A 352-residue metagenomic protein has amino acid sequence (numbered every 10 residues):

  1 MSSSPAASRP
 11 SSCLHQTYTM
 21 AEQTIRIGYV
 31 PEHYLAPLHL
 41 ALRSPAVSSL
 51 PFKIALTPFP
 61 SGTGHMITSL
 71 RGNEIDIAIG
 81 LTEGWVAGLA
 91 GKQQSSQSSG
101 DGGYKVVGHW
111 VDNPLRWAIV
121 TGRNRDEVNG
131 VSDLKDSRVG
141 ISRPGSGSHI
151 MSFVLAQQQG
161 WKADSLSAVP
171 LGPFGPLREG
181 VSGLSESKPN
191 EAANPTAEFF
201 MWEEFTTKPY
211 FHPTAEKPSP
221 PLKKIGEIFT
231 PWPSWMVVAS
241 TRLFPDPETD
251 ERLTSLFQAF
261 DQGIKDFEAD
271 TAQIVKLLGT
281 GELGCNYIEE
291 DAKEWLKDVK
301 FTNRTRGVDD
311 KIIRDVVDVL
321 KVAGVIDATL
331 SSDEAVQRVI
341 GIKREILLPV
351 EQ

Functional and structural regions predicted by a protein language model:
M1-E22, E351-Q352: Eukaryotic N-terminal targeting leaders
C13, A21-L171, N190-N194, E198-E204 (+1 more regions): Short, glycine-/small- and polar/acidic-enriched structural segments that line small-molecule recognition paths
S44, N73, G91, L184-S187 (+3 more regions): Generic structural signal for alpha-helix termini and adjacent loop/cap motifs
A46, T68-S69, A87-G88, D133 (+4 more regions): Well-formed, non-transmembrane alpha-helical positions, independent of function
M66, L81-G84, G130, S148 (+8 more regions): Stable alpha-helical elements in mature extracytoplasmic
G175-G281: Pocket-lining segment of extracytoplasmic ligand-binding domains
P245-D327: Secondary-structure end/capping motifs
V317-Q352: Conserved C-terminal helix/tail region of periplasmic/extracytoplasmic solute-binding proteins
